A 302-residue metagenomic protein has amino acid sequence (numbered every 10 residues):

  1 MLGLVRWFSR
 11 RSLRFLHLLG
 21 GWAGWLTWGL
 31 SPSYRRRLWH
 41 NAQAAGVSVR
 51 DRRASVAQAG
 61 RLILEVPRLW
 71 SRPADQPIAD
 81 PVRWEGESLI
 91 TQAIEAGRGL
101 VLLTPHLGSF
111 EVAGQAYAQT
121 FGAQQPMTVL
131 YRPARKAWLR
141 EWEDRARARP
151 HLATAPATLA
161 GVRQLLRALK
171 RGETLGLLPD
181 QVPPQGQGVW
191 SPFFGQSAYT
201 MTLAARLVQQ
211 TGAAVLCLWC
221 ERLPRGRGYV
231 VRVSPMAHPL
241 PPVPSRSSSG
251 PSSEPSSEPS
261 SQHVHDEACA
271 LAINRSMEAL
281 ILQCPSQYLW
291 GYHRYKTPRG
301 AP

Functional and structural regions predicted by a protein language model:
M1-T104, S109, E141-R145, R149: Membrane-anchoring hydrophobic helices of lipid-metabolizing enzymes
V5, W39, G114-Q115, D144 (+3 more regions): Short glycine-/small-residue-rich flexible loop motifs, especially phosphate/cofactor-binding loops
R10, G122-Q124, R149, Q210 (+1 more regions): Short, well-ordered coil/turn elements that cap or connect secondary structure elements
W22-W25, A74-D75, M127-V129, P150 (+3 more regions): A short, structure-level motif marking secondary-structure boundaries and short turns
T27, I78, Y131-R132, T154 (+2 more regions): A generic structural signal for short
L30, A45-A57, I94, Q119 (+1 more regions): Non-catalytic C-terminal accessory region of glycerolipid acyltransferases and related lyso-lipid remodeling enzymes
D80-R83, K136, A155-L159, S197-A198 (+1 more regions): A conditional alpha-helix N-cap/helix-loop micro-motif detector
A96-A157, Q185-G188, P192, P259: Catalytic core of membrane glycerolipid acyltransferases/transacylases, capturing the structured, soluble-facing
